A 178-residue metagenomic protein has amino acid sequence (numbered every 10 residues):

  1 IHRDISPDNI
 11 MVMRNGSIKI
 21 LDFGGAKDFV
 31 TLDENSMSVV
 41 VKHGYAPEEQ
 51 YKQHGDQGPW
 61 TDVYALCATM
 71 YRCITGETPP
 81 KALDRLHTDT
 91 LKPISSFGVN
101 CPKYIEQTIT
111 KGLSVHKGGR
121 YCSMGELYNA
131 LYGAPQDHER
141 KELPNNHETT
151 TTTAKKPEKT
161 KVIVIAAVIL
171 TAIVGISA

Functional and structural regions predicted by a protein language model:
I1-V12: Catalytic-loop of the protein kinase fold
K19-D22: Pre-DFG segment of protein kinase catalytic domains
F29-D33: Conserved catalytic-core motifs of eukaryotic protein kinase domains, centered on the activation segment
E34-G44: Activation loop
G44-H138: C-terminal lobe helix-coil module of Hanks-type protein kinase domains
H138-A178: C-terminal or otherwise distal, non-catalytic regulatory regions appended to signaling enzyme catalytic cores
